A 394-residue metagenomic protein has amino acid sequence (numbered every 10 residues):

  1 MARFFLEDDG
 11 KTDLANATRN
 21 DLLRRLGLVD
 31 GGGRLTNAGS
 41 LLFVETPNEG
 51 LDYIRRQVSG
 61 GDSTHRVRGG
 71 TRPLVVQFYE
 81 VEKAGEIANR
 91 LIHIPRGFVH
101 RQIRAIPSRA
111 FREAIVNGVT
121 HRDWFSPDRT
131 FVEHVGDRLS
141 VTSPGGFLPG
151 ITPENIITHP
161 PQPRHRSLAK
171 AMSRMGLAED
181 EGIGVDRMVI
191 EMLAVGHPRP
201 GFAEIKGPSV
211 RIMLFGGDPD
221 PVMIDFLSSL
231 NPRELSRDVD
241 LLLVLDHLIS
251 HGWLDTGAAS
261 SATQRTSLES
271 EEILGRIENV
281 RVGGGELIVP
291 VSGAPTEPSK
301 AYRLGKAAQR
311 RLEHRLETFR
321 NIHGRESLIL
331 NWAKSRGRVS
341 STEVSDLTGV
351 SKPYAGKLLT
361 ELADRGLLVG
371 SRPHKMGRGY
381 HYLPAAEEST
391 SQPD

Functional and structural regions predicted by a protein language model:
M1-D128, H134-S140, G145-Q162, M175 (+2 more regions): Active-site helix-to-loop segments that bind/position phosphate- or nucleotide-bearing substrates and donors across
A84, L243-H251, L328-R336, L347: Short amphipathic alpha-helical elements of helix-turn-helix/winged-helix folds
N155-V195, L230-D238, L242, R265-G275: ATP phosphate-binding glycine-rich loop and adjacent ATP-lid/helix-beta elements within ATP-binding kinase/ATPase
D220-L243, G305-W332: Short alpha-helical segments that sit at the start of domains
S250-A262, S335-T348: Short acidic, hydrophobic short linear motifs in intrinsically disordered regions
L254, L274-A294, A363-H374: A short, conserved structural fragment
T263-I277, G284, V350-E361: Short amphipathic alpha-helical interaction segments
V289-H323, P373-D394: Short, cationic-aromatic polyanion-contact patches
